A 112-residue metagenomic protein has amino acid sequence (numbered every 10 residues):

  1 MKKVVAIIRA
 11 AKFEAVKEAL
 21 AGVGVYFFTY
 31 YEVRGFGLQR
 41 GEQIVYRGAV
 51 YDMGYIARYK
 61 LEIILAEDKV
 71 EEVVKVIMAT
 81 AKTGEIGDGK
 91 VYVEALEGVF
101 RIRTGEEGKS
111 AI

Functional and structural regions predicted by a protein language model:
M1-I112: Positively charged, small/polar-rich N-terminal and surface patches that mediate targeting and assembly and bind
